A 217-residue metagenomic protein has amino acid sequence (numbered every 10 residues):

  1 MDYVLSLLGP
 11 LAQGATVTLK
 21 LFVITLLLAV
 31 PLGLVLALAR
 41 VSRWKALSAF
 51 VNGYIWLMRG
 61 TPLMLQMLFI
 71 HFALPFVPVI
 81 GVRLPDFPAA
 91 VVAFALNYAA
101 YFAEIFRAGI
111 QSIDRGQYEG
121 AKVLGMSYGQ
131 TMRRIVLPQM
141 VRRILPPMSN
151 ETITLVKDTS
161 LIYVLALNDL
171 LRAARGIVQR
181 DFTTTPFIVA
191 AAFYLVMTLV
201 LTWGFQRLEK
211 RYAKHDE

Functional and structural regions predicted by a protein language model:
M1-E217: Transmembrane alpha-helices and adjacent helix-loop boundaries
